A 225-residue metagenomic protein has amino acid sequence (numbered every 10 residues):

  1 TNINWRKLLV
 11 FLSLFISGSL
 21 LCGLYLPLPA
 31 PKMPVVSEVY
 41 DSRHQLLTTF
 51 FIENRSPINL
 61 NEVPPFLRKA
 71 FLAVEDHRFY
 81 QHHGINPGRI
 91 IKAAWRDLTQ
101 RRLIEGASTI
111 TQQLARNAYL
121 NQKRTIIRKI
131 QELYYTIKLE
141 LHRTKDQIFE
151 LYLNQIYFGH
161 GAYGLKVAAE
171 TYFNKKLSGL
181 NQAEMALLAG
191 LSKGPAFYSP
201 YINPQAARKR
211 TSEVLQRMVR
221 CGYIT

Functional and structural regions predicted by a protein language model:
T1-T225: Juxtamembrane regions of bacterial inner-membrane/periplasmic proteins, predominantly the peptidoglycan biogenesis
